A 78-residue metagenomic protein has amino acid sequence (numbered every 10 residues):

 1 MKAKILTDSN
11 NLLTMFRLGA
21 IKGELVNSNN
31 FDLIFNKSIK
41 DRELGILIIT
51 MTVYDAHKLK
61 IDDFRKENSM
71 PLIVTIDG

Functional and structural regions predicted by a protein language model:
K2, L18-G23, I73, G78: Conserved mixed alpha/beta catalytic, RNA-binding, or beta-rich assembly cores of soluble enzyme, regulatory
K2-A3, S38: Aromatic-residue detector
A3-D8, I48-I49: Short, hydrophobic beta-strand segments that form beta-sheet elements in well-ordered domains
T7-M15: Short, glycine/polar-rich helix-capping loops at beta-to-alpha or helix-loop-helix junctions that flank or form
N10-N11, N29, T52: Alpha-helix/helix-capping structural signal
G23-N29: Short acidic-hydrophobic, aromatic-tinged amphipathic segments that line or gate anion-handling sites
L33-G78: Core subunits and conserved enzymes of cellular information-processing and envelope-translocation systems across
